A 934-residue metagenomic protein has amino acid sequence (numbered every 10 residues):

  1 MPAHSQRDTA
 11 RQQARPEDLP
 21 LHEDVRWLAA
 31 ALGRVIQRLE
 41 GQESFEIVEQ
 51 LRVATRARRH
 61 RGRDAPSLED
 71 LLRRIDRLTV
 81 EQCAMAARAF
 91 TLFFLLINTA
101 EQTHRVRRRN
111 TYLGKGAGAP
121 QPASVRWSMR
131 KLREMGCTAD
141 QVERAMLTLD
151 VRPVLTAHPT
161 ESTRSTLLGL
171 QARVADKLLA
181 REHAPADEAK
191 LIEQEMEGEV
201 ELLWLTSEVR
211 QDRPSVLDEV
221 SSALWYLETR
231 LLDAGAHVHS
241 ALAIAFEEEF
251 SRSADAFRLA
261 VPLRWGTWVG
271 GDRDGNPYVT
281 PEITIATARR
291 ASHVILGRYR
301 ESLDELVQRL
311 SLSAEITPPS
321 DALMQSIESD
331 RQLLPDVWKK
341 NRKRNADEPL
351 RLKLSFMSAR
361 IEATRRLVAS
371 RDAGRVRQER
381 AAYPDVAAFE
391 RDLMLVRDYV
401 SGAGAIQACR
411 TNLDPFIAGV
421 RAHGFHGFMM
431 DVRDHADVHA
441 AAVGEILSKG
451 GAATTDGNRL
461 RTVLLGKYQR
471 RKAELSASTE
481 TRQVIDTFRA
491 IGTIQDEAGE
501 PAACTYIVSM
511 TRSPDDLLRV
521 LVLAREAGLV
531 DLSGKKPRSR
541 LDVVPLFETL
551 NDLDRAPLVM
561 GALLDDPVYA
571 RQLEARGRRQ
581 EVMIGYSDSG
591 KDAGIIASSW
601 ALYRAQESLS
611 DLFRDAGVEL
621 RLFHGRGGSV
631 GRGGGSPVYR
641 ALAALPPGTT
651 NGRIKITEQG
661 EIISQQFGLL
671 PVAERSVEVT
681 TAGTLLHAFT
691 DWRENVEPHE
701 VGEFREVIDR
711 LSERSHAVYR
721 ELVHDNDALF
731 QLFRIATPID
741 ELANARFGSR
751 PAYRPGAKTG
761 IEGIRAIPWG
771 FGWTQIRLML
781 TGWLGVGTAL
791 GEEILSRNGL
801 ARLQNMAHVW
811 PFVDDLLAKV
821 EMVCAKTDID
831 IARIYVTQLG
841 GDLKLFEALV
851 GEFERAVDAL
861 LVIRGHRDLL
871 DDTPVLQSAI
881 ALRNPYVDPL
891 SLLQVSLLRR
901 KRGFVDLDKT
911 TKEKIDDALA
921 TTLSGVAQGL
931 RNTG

Functional and structural regions predicted by a protein language model:
M1-R461, E480, G634, V723-N726 (+6 more regions): Often metal-dependent polyanion-binding catalytic scaffolds in large enzymes
R11-E17, L72, V209-L224, P281 (+10 more regions): Glycine- and acidic
G33, Q606-R614, E854, L860 (+1 more regions): Hydrophobic cores of alpha-helical transmembrane segments in multi-pass integral membrane proteins
E161-Q171, A189-S207, A382, L413 (+7 more regions): Structured alpha-helical segments in the cores of large, soluble enzyme domains
A260-P262, G266-W268, N276, I417-A418 (+6 more regions): Beta-sheet entry/capping signal
V279-S311, A527-A717: Catalytic or ion-translocation cores adjacent to nucleophile or general acid/base/metal-coordination motifs in diverse
L352, F356-A359, R366, S370 (+7 more regions): Active-site cores of enzymes that catalyze phosphoryl transfer or operate on phosphate-rich substrates
L732-G934: C-terminal accessory/interaction regions of large nucleic acid-associated machines
